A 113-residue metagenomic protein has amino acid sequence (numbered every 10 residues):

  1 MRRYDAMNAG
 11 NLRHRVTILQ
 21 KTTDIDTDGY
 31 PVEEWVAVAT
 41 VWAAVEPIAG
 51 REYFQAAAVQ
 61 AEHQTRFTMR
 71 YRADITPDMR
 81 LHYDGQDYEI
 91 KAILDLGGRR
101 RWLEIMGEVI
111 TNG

Functional and structural regions predicted by a protein language model:
M1-Y4, A9-G10, I25, Y30-G113: Short, conserved turn/kink motifs that form compact alpha/beta structural patches or helix kinks used as
G10-V16: Short structural boundary motif marking the start of a folded domain
Q20-K21: Short acidic, Pro/Gly- and aromatic-enriched capping/linker segments at domain boundaries
